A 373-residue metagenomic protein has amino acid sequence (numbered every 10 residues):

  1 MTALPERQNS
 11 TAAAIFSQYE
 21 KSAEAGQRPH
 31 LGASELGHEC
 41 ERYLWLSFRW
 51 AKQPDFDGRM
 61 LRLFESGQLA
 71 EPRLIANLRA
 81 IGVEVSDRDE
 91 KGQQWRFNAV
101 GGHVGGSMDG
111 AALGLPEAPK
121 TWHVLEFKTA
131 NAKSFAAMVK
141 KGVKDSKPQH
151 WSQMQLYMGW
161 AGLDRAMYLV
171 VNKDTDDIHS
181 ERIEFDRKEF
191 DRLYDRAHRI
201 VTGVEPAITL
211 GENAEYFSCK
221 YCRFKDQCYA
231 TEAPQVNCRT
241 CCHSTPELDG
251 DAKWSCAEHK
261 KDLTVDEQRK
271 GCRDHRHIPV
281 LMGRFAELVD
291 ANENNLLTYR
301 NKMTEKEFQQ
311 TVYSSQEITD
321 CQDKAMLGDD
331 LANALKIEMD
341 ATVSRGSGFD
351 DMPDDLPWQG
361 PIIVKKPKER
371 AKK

Functional and structural regions predicted by a protein language model:
M1-V124, N131-K133, R273, L281 (+4 more regions): Metal-dependent nuclease catalytic cores that hydrolyze phosphodiester bonds in DNA/RNA, characterized by
L4, Y19, E24-Q27, G32-S34 (+7 more regions): Short, flexible coil/linker segments at or flanking structured domains
G102, P116-P119, W160, A214 (+2 more regions): A generic structural signal for short, solvent-exposed coil/turn residues that cap or connect secondary-structure
A111-L115, V171, A257-H259: A generic structural motif
K120-F127, D164-Y168: Conserved active-site beta-strand-loop modules that form the wall/rim of enzyme catalytic pockets and either contain
K128-N131, N172-K173, K260: A short beta-strand motif that forms part of the nucleic acid-binding face of small beta-barrel RNA-binding folds
A137, K141-W151, L156, W160-S255 (+2 more regions): Metal-dependent nuclease catalytic regions and adjoining charged, substrate-binding loops involved in nucleic-acid end
K260-D266: Short linker/helix segments within small regulatory modules
